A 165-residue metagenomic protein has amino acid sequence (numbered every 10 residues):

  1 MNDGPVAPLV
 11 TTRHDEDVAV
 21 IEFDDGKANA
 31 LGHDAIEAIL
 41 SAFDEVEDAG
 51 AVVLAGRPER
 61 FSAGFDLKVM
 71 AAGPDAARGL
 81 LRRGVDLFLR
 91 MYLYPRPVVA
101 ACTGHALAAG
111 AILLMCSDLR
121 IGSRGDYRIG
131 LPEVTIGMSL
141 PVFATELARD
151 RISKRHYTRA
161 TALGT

Functional and structural regions predicted by a protein language model:
M1-R57, L89: Conserved CoA-thioester-binding segment of acyl-CoA-metabolizing enzymes
G4-P5, R90-T165: Crotonase-fold acyl-CoA enzyme core
I21, L54, D66, L113-M115: Hydrophobic/aromatic residues within transmembrane alpha-helices of multi-pass small-molecule transporters
D25-A28, K68, Y127: A short, flexible beta-alpha/helix-coil linker loop
E37-A38, G56-L89, A106, T135: Glycine- (often His-adjacent) and acidic-residue-rich active-site loop that binds/positions the CoA thioester
V46-G50, A72-D75, Y94-R96: Short glycine/proline-enriched coil/turn segments at helix->beta-strand junctions
